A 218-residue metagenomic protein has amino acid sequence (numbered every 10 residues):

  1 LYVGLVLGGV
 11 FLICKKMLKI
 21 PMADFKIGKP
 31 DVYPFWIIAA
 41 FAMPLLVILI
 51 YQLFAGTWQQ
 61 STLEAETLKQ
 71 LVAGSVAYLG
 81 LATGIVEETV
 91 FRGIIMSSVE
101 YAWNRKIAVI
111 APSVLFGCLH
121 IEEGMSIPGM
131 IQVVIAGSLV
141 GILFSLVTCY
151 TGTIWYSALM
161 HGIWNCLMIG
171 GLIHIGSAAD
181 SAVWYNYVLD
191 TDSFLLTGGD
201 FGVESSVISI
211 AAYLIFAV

Functional and structural regions predicted by a protein language model:
L1-G84, I169-V218: Specific transmembrane helices
L1-Y2, W103-P112, T153, F201-E204 (+1 more regions): Membrane-interface starts of transmembrane alpha-helices
P44-Q52, S113-E123, I163-G171: Aromatic-anchored segments of alpha-helical transmembrane domains
I48, G80, G84, R105-I121 (+1 more regions): Small-polar-interrupted transmembrane alpha-helices in polytopic inner-membrane proteins
Y78, A111-C118, I131, I135 (+3 more regions): Hydrophobic residues within alpha-helical transmembrane segments of multi-pass solute transporters/permease subunits
I85-V90, I94-I95, V99, C118 (+3 more regions): Active-site His/Glu-centered metal-binding helix of metallohydrolases
V86-A111, L146-T153: Membrane-interface helix/loop boundary segments of multi-pass membrane proteins
I131-L195: Functionally important transmembrane alpha-helices
